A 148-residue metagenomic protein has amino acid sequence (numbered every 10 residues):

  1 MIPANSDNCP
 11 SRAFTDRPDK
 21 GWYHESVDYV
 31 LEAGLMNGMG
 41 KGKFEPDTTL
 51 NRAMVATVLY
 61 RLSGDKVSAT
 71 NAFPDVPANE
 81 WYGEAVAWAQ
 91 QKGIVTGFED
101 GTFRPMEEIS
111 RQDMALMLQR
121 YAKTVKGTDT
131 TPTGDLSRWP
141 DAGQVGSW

Functional and structural regions predicted by a protein language model:
M1-H24, N37-A85, Q91-A115, R120-W148: Feature responds to low-complexity, polar/acidic, surface-exposed segments characteristic of secreted/exported proteins
E32-G34: Tandem repeat domain/solenoid detector
